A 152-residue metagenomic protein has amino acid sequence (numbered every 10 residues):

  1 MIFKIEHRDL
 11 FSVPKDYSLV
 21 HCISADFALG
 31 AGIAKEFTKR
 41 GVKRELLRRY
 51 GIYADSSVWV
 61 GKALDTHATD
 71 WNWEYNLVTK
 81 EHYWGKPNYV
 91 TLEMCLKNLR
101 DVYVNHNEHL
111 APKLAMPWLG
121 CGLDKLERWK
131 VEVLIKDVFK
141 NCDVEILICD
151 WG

Functional and structural regions predicted by a protein language model:
M1-G152: Macrodomain-like recognition of ADP-ribose-binding/processing modules
